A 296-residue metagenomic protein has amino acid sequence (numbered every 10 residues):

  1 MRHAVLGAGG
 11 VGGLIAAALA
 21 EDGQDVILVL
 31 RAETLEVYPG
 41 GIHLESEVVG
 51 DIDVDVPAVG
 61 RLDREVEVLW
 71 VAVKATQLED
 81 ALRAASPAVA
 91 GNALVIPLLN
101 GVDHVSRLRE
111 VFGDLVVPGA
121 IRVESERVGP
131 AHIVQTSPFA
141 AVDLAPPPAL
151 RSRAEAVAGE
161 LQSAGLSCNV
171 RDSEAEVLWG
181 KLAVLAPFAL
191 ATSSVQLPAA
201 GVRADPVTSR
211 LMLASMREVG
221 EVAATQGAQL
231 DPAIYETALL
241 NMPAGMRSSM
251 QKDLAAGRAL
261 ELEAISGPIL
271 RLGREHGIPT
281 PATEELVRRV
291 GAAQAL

Functional and structural regions predicted by a protein language model:
M1-D51: NAD(P)+-binding Rossmann beta1-loop-alpha1 motif at the extreme N-terminus of oxidoreductases
A17, E21, R83-P87, S106 (+4 more regions): Short, well-ordered alpha-helices that flank and scaffold nucleotide-derived cofactor binding pockets
T34-P39, V105-S106, S152: Short, charged/polar "capping" segments at the starts of alpha-helices and the immediately preceding loops
V49-H132: Rossmann-like NAD(P)(H) cofactor-binding subdomain of soluble oxidoreductases
P87-A88, R107-D114, G119, P130-K181 (+1 more regions): Internal alpha-helical scaffold of NAD(P)-dependent oxidoreductase catalytic cores
L213-L296: NAD(P)-dependent Rossmann-like dehydrogenase/reductase catalytic/cofactor-binding core
